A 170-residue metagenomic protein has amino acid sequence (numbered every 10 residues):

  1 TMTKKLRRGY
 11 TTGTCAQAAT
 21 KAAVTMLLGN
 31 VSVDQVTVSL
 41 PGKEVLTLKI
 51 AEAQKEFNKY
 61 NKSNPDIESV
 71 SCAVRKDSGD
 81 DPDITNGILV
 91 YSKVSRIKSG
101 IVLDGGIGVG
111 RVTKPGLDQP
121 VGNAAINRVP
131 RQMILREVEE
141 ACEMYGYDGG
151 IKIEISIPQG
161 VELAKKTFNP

Functional and structural regions predicted by a protein language model:
M2-P170: Generic N-terminal targeting/processing segments that precede catalytic cores or assembly contacts
